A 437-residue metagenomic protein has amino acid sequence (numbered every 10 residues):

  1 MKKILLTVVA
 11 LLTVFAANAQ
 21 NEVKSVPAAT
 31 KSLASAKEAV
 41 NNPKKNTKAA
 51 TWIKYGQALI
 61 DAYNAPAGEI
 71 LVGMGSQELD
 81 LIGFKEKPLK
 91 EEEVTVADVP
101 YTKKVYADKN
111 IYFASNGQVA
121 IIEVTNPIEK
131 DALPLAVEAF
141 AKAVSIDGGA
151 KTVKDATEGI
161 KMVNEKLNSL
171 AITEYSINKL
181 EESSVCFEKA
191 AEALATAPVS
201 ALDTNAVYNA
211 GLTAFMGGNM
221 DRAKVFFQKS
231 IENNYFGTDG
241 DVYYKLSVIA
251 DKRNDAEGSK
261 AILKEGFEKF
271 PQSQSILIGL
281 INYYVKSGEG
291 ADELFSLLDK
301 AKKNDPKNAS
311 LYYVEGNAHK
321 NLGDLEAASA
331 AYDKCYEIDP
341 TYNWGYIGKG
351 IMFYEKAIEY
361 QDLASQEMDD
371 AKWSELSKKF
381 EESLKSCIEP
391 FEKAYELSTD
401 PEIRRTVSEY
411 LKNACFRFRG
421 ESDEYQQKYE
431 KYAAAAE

Functional and structural regions predicted by a protein language model:
A39, A143, A190, S230 (+4 more regions): Canonical positions in the second alpha-helix
N42, I146, A193, A197 (+5 more regions): Structural marker of alpha-solenoid helical repeat scaffolds
N46-K48, A150, D203, G237-D239 (+4 more regions): Residue-level recognition of tetratricopeptide repeat
K48, Y55, A62, V163 (+9 more regions): Structural register within alpha-helical repeat arrays
L59, E174, A214, A250 (+5 more regions): Residue at a conserved register position within TPR or TPR-like alpha-solenoid repeats
I60-S169, T173, I177, A195-A197 (+2 more regions): Short coil/linker segments at helix-helix boundaries
A62, I177, G217, R253 (+4 more regions): Structural motif corresponding to the intra-repeat A-B loop/turn of tetratricopeptide repeats
